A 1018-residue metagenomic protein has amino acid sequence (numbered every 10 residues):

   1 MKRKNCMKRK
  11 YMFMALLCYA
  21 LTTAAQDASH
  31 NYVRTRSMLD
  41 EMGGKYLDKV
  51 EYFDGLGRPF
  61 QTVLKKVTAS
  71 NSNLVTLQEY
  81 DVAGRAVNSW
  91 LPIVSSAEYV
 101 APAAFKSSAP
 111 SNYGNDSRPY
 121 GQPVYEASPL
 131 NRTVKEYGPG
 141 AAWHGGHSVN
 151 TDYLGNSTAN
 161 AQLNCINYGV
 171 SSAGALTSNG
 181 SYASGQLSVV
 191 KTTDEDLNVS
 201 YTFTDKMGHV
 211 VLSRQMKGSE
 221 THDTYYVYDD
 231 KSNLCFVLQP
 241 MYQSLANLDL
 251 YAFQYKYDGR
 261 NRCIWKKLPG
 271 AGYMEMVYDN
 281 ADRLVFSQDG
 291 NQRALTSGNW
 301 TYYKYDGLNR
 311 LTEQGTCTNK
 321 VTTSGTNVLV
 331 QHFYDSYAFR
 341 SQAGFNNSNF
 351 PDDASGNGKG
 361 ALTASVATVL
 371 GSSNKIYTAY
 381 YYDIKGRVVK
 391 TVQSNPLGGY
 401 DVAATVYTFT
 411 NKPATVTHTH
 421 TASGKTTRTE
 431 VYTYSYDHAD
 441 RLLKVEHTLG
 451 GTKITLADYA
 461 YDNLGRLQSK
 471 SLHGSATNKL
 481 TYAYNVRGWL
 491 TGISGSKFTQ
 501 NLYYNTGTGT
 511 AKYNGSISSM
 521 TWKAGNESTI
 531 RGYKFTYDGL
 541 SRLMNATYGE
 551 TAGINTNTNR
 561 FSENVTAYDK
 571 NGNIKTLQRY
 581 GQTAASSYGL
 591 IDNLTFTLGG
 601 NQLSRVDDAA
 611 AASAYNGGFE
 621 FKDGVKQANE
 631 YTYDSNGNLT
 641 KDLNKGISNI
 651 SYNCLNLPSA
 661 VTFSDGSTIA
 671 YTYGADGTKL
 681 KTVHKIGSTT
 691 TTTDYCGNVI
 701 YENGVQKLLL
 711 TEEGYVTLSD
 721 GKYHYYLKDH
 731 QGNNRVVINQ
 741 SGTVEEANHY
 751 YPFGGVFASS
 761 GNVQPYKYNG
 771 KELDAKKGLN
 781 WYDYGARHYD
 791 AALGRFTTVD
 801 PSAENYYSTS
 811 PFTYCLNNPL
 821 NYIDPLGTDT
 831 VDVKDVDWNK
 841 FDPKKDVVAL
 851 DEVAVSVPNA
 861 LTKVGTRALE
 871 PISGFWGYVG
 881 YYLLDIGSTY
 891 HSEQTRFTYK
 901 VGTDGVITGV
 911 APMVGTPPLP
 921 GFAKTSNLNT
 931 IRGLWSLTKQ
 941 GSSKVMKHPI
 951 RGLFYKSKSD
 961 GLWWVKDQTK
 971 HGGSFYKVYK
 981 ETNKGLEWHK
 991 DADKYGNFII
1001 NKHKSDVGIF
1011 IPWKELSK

Functional and structural regions predicted by a protein language model:
M1-A28: Bacterial Sec-dependent N-terminal signal peptides
T35, T62, S89, E136 (+24 more regions): Beta-strand-dense domains in secreted/periplasmic systems and polymorphic toxin scaffolds
Y46-L64, P92-A109, V227-P240, L250-G290 (+6 more regions): Surface-exposed extracellular loop regions of Gram-negative outer-membrane beta-barrel proteins
P110-R118, V189-T193, K267-P269, Q288-A294 (+9 more regions): Short, well-ordered junction/capping motifs at the entry into regular secondary structure
F236-L238, Y242, Y255, F409 (+6 more regions): A motif-centric feature for acidic-aromatic and gly/ser/thr-rich catalytic loops and repeats
T323, S741-G755, K777, G785-R787 (+4 more regions): Short turn/helix-capping motifs enriched in Asx and small/polar residues
T830-K834, N839-L934, T938: Hydrophobic, gly/ala-rich membrane-insertion helices/peptides used by toxins and envelope proteins
Y881, S892, R896-G909, P917-K1018: Catalytic toxin/effector domains delivered as secreted proteins or via bacterial secretion systems
